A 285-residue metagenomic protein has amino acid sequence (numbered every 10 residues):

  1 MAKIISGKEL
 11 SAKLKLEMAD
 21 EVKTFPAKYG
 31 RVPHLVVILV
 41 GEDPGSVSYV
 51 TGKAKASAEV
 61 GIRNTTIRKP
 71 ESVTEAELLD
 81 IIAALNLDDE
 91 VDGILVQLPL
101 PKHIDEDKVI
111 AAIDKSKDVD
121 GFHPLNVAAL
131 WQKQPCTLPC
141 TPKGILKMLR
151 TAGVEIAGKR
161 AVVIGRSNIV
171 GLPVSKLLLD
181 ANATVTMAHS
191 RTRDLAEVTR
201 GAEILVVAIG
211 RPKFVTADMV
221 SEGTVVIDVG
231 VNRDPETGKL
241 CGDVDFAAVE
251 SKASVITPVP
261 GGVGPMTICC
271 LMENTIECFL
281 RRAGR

Functional and structural regions predicted by a protein language model:
M1-Y29: Positively charged, low-complexity intrinsically disordered leader regions
A27-H34, T216, R285: Flexible, glycine/charged-enriched surface loops at secondary-structure junctions
P33-G41: Short beta-strand segments enriched in small/hydrophobic residues
V40-A54, C136-V225, V229, D234-A247: Glycine-rich phosphate/diphosphate-binding loop of Rossmann-like nucleotide-binding domains
S57-E71, V185-M187: Short beta-strand elements in bilobed, periplasmic/extracellular small-molecule ligand-binding domains
E77-D89: Short, well-structured alpha-helical segments in soluble
L95-I156: Anion-binding alpha/beta catalytic cores of soluble intermediary-metabolism enzymes, centered on
D107-H123, V127, G230-A283: Rossmann-fold NAD(P)-binding glycine/threonine-rich loop
